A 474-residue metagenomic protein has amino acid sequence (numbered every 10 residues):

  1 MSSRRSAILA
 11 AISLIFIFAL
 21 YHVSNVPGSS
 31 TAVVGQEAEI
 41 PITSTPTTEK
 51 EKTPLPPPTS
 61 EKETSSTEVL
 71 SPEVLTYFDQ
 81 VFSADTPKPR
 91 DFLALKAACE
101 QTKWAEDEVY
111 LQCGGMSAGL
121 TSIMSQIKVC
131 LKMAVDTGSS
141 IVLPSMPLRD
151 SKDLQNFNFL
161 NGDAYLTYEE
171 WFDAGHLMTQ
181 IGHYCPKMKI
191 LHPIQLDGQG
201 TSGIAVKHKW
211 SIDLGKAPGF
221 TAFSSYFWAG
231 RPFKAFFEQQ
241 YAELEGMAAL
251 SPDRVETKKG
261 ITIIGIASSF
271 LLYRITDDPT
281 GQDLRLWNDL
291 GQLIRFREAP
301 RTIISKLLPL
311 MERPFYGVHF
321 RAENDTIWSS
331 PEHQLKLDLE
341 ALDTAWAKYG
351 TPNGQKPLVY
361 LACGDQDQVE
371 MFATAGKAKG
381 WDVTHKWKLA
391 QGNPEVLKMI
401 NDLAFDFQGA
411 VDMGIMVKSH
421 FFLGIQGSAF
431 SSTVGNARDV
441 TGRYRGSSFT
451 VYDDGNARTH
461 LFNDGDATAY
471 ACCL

Functional and structural regions predicted by a protein language model:
M1-I42: N-terminal signal-anchor transmembrane helix specifying type II single-pass membrane topology of secretory-pathway
E63-K348, P352, P357: Secretory-pathway glycan-assembly enzymes, especially type II membrane glycosyltransferases that use nucleotide-sugar
P147-S151, R321-D325, D365-Q368, A390 (+1 more regions): Short, solvent-exposed loop/turn segments at secondary-structure junctions
Q155-G162, T167, Q368-W381, T433: Short, aromatic/basic amphipathic alpha-helical patches
D343-K388: Long, K/E/R/D-enriched contiguous segments that form extended
V383-S419: Donor nucleotide-activated moiety binding/catalytic core segment of transferases that use nucleotide-activated donors
F407-G455: A donor-sugar binding/catalytic signature common to diverse glycosyltransferases and related nucleotide-sugar
F449-L474: Leloir-type glycosyltransferase catalytic cores
